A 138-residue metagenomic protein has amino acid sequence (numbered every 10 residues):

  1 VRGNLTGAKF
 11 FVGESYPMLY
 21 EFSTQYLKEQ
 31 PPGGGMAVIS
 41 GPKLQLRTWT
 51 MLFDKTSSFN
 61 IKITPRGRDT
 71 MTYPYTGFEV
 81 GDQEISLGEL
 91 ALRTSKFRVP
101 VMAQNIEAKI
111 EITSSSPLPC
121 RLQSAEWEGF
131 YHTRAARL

Functional and structural regions predicted by a protein language model:
V1-L138: Beta-sheet repeat architectures centered on beta-propellers
